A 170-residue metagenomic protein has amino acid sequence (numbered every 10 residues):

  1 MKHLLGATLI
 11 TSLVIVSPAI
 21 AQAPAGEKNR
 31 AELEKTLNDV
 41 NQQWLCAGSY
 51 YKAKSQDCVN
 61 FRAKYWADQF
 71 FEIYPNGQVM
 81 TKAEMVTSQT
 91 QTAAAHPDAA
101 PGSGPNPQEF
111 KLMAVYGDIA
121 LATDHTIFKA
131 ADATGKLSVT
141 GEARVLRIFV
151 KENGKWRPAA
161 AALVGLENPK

Functional and structural regions predicted by a protein language model:
M1-L4: Positively charged n-region of N-terminal signal peptides that target proteins for export
A7-V16: Bacterial N-terminal signal peptides
S17-A21: Sec/Tat signal peptide C-region and signal peptidase I cleavage site
Q22-R30: Cleaved targeting-peptide boundary
E27, E34-V40, Q56-D118, H125 (+1 more regions): A solvent-exposed, acidic/Ser-Thr-rich amphipathic alpha-helical stretch
D68-Q69, T123-A131, V164: Generic short beta-strand segments
A114, F128-D132, F149: Beta-strand elements of well-folded, non-transmembrane domains
E142-P169: Short beta-strand edge/turn micro-motifs at domain boundaries
